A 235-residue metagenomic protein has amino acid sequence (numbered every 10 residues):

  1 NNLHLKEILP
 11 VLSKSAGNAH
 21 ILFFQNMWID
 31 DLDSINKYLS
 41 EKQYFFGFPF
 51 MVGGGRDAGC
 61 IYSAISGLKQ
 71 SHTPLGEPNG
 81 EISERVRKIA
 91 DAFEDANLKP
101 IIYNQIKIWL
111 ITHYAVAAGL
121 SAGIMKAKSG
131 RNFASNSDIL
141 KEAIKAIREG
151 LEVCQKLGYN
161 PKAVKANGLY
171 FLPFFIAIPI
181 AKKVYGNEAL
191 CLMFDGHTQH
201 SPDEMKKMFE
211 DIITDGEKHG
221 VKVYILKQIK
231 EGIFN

Functional and structural regions predicted by a protein language model:
N1-I61: Rossmann-like NAD(P)(H) cofactor-binding subdomain of soluble oxidoreductases
L3-H4, N26-M27, E81, R85 (+3 more regions): Soluble or luminal CAZymes and related metallo-dependent hydrolases
S13-H20, S71, D215-K218: Short, surface-exposed connector motifs at secondary-structure boundaries
K14, Y38-Q43, C60-P161: Internal alpha-helical scaffold of NAD(P)-dependent oxidoreductase catalytic cores
W28, F48-G54, N79, I106-I108 (+3 more regions): Glycine-rich beta-alpha junction loops
G54-A58, L110-A115, P173-F175, N235: Short, solvent-exposed polar/charged micro-motifs at secondary-structure junctions
I144, R148-N235: NAD(P)-dependent Rossmann-like dehydrogenase/reductase catalytic/cofactor-binding core
